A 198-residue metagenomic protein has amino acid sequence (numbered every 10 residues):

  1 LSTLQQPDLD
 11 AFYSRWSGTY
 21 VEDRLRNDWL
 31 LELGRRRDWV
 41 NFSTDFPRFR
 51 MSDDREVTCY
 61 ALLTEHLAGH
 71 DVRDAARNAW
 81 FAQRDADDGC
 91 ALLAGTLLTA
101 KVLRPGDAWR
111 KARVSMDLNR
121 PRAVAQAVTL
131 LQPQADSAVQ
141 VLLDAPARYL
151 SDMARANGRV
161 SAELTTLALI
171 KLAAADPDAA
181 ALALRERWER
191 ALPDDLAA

Functional and structural regions predicted by a protein language model:
L1-A198: Alpha-helical solenoid repeat scaffolds
